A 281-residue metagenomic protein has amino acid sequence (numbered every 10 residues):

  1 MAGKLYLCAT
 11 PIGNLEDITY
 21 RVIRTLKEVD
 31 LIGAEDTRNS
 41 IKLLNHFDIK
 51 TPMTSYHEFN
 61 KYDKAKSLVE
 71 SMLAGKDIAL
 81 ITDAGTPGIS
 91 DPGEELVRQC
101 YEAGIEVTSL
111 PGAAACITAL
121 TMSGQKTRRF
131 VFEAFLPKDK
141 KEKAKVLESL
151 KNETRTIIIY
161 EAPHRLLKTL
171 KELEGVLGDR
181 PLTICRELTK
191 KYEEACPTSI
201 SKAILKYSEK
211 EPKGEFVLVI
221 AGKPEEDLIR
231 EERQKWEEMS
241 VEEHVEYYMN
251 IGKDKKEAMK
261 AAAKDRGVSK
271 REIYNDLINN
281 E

Functional and structural regions predicted by a protein language model:
M1-F59: Glycine-rich, flexible N-terminal cofactor/catalytic loop recognition
A2, T156, P163-E281: A contiguous loop/helix-start segment that scaffolds small-molecule binding in enzyme catalytic cores
G3-L5, G75-A79, R155-T156: Loop/turn-to-beta-strand initiation segments
I12-G13, D83-P87, P163-R165, K223-E225: Short glycine-rich anion-binding loops that position phosphate/pyrophosphate groups of nucleotides and phosphorylated
L26-I32, G104-T108, T156-I157: Short active-site oxyanion
T54-Y62, L136-D139: Conserved helicase motor
P92-L96, K255: Glycine-centered tight-turn and secondary-structure capping sites
E95-E153: Class I SAM-dependent methyltransferase SAM-binding "motif I" and its flanking Rossmann-like core
